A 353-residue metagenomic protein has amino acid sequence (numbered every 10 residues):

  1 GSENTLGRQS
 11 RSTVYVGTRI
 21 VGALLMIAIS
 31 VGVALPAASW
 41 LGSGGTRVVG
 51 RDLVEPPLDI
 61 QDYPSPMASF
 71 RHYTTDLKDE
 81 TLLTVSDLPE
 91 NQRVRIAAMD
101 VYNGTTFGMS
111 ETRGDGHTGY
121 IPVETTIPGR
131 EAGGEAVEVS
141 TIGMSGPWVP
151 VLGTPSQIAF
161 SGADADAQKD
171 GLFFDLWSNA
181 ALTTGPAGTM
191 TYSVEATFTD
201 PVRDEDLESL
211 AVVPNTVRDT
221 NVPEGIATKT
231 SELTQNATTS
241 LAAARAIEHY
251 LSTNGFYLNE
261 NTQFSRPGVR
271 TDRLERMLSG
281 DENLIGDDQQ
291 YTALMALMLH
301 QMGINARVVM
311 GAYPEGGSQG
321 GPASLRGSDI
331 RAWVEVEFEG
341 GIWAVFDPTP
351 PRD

Functional and structural regions predicted by a protein language model:
G1-D353: Helix-boundary/low-complexity linker signature
